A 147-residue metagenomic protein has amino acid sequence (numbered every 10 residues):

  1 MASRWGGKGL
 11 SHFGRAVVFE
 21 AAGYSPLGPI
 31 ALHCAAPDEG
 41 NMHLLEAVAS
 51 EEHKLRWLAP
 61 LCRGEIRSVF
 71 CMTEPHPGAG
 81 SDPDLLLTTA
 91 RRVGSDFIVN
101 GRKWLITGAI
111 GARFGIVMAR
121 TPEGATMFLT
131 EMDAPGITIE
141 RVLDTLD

Functional and structural regions predicted by a protein language model:
M1-G64, T107-F114: Internal helix-loop-helix
G64-E74: A short, Trp-centered hydrophobic/proline-enriched beta-strand micro-motif
P77-D82, L86, F97: Hydrophobic, small-residue-rich alpha-helical packing segments that form membrane-like cores
P77-S81, L105-G108, R120, D144-D147: Short Gly/Pro-enriched turn/cap motifs at secondary-structure boundaries
L85-L86, D133-D147: Flexible, small-/acidic-enriched active-site or ligand-binding loops
T88-R91: A structural signal for short hydrophobic beta-strand segments in well-ordered beta-sheet cores
N100-E140: A short core secondary-structure module
